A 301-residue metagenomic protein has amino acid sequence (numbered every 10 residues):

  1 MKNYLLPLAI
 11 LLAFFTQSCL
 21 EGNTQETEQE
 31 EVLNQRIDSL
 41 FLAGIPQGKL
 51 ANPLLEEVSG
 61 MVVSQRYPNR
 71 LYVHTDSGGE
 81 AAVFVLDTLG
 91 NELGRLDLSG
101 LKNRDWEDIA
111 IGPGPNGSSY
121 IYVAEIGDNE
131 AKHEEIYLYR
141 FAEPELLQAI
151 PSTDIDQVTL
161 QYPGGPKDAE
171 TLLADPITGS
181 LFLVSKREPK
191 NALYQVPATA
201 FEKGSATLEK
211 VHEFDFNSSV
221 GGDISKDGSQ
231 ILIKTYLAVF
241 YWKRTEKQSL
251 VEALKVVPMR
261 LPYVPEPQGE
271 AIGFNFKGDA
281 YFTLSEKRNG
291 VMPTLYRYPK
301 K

Functional and structural regions predicted by a protein language model:
M1-Q17: Sec-dependent bacterial lipoprotein signal peptides
C19-K301: Sequence/structural signature of beta-propeller domains
